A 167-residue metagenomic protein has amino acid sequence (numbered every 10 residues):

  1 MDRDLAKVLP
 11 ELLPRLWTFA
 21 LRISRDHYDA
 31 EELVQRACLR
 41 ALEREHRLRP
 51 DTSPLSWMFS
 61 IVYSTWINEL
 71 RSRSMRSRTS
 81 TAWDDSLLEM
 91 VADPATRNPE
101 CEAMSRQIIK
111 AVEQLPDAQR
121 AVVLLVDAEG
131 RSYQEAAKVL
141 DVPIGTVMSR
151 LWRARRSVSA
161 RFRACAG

Functional and structural regions predicted by a protein language model:
M1-T18, Y28-V34, L42: A short, charge-rich alpha-helical start-of-domain segment used by transcription regulators
R3-K7, R78, E102, Q134 (+2 more regions): C-terminal edge and immediately downstream basic/flexible tail or linker adjoining helix-turn-helix-like DNA-binding
K7, Q107-L115: Short amphipathic alpha-helical boundary/capping segments
P14, H46-S60, I144: Short, aromatic/basic-enriched loop-to-helix "N-cap" motif that marks the start of an alpha-helix at regulatory
E32-L39, T52-S64: Structural recognition of an alpha-helix C-terminal capping motif at a helix-to-coil junction
E43-R49, S60-T81, C101: Arg/Lys-rich amphipathic alpha helix in sigma70-family domain 2
N68, R76-S105, S132: Internal acidic/polar
E113-A121, E129-T146, S157-A160: Helix-turn-helix DNA-binding module
